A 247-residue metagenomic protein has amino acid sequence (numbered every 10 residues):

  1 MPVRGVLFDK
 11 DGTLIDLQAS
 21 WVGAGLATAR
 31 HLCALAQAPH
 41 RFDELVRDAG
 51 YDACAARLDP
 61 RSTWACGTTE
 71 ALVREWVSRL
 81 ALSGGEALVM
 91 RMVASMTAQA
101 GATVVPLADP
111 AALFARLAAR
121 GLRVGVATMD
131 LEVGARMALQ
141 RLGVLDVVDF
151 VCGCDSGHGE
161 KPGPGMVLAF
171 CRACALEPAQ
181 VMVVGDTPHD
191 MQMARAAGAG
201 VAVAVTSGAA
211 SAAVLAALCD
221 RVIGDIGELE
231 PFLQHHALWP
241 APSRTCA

Functional and structural regions predicted by a protein language model:
M1-V6, A19, A34, A111-A119 (+1 more regions): Asp-based, Mg2+/Mn2+-dependent phosphohydrolase catalytic module
V3-A111, R116-R120: N-terminal helical cap/lid subdomain that shapes the substrate entry/recognition surface in HAD-like hydrolases
T13, T128-D130: Conserved phosphate-coupling serine/threonine residues in phosphotransfer and NTP-handling enzymes
W64, V105-P106, A127, H158-G159 (+1 more regions): Residues that cap or flank secondary-structure elements
